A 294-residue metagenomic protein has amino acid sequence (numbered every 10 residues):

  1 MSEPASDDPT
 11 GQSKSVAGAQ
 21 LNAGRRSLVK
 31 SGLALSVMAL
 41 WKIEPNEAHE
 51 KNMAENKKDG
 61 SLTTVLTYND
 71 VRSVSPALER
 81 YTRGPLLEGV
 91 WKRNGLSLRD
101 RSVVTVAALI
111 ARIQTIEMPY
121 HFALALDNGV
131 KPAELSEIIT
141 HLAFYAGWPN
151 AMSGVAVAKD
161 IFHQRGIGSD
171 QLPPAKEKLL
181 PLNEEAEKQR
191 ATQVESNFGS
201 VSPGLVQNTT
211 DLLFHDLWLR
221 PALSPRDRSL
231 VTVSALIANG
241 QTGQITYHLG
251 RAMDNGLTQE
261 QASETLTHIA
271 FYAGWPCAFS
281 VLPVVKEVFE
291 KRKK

Functional and structural regions predicted by a protein language model:
M1-A23, A34: N-terminal secretory signal peptides
V29-S36, H49-L98, R112, D127 (+4 more regions): Acidic, glycine/proline-rich low-complexity segments that act as flexible tails and inter-domain linkers
E44-E47: Sec/Tat signal peptide C-region and signal peptidase I cleavage site
R101-L109, M118, I138-I139, R228-L236 (+1 more regions): Short, structured motif recognition centered on aromatic/hydrophobic residues
I110-A111, N128, H141-W148, I237 (+1 more regions): A short structural micro-motif
I116-M118, G243-I245: Short, well-ordered alpha-helical segments that carry or flank key catalytic/ligand-binding motifs at enzyme/regulatory
H121-S153: Hydrophobic/aromatic-rich structural module bridging two neighboring secondary-structure elements via a short loop
I139-L142, L223, I245, A262 (+1 more regions): Fold-core signature of tandem repeat domains
